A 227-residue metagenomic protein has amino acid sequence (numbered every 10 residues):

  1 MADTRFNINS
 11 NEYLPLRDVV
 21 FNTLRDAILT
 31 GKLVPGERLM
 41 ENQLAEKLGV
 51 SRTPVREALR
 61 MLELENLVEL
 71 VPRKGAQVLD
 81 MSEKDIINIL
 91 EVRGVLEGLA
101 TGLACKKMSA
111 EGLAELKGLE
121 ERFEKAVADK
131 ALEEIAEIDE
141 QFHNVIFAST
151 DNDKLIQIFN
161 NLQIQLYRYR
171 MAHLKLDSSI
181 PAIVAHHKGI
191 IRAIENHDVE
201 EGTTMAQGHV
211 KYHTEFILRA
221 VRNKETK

Functional and structural regions predicted by a protein language model:
M1-K106, E111, A148, T214 (+1 more regions): Short linear motifs at protein or domain termini
R17, S109, L132, L176 (+1 more regions): Flexible, glycine- and charge-enriched loops at secondary-structure boundaries
V20, L24, P54, D85 (+4 more regions): Hydrophobic alpha-helical segments typical of transmembrane helices and their membrane-interface/capping positions
I28, A58-E63, A76, F123 (+4 more regions): A generic structural signal for ordered secondary structure
K32, L67, A131, D198-V199: Residue-level recognition of short, well-ordered coil/turn positions that link secondary-structure elements
V50, S178, N196-H197: Residue-level signal for the nucleotide or nucleotide-sugar donor/cofactor binding architecture
L64-E69, L162-I164, S178-P181: Mobile beta-alpha loop/short-helix "lid" or hinge segments that flank ligand
I89, R93, T101, K107-A172 (+2 more regions): Conserved amphipathic alpha-helical segments that form helical-bundle/coiled-coil interaction surfaces
